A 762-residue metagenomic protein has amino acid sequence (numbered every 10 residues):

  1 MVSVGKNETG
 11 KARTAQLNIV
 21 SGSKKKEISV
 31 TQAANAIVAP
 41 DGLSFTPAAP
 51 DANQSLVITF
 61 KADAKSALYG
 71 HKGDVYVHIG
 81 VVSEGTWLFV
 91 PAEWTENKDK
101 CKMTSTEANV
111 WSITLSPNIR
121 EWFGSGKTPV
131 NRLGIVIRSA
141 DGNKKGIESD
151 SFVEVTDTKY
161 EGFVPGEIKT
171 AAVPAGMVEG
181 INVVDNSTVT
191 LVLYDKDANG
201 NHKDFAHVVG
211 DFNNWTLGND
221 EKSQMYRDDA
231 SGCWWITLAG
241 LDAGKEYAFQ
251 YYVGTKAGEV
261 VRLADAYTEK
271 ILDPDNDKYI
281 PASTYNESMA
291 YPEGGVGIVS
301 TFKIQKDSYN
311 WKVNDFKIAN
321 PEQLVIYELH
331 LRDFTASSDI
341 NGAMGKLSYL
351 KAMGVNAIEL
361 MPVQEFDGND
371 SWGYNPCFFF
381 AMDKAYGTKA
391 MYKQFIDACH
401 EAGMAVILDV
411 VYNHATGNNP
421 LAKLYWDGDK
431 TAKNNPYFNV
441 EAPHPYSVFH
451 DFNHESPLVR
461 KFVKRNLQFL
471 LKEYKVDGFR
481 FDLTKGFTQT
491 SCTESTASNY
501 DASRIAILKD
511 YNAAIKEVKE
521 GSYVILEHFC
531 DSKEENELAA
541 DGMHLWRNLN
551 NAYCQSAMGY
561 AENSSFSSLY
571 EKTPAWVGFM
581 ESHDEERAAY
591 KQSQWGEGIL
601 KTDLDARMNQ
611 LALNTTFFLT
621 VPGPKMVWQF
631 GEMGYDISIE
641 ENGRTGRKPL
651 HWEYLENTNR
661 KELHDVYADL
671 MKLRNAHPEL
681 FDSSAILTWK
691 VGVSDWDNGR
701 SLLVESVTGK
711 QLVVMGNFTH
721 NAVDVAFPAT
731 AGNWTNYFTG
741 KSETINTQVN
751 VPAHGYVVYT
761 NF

Functional and structural regions predicted by a protein language model:
M1-S3: Surface-exposed binding patches on compact interaction domains or structured appendages
K11-G22: A short beta-strand micro-motif common to beta-rich folds, especially ectodomain repeats
T59-L68, L191-D197: Short amphipathic, basic-aromatic surface patches that mediate peripheral association with negatively charged
D74-K127, G142-S149, V192-E246, G254-N276: Aromatic-rich carbohydrate-binding modules that target alpha-glucans
Y160-A206, R262-Q323: Basic K/R-rich, polyanion-interacting modules in nucleoproteins and related proteins
T268-L272, N286-E287, D307-S308, K312-L324 (+2 more regions): Substrate-binding/active-site clefts of carbohydrate-active enzymes
Q364, D370-N375, A402, K472 (+6 more regions): Active-site-proximal helices and loops of the catalytic beta/alpha 8
I745-F762: C-terminal beta-strand-rich structural cap/linker in extracellular carbohydrate-active enzymes
